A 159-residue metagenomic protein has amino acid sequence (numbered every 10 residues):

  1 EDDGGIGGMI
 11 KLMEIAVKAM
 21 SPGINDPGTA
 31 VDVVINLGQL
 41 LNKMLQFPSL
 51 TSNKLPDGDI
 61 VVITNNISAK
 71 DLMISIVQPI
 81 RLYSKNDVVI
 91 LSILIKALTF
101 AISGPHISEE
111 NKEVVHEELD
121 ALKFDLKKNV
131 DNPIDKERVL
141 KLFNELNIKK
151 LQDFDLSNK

Functional and structural regions predicted by a protein language model:
E1-K159: Short basic (Lys/Arg) and small-residue
